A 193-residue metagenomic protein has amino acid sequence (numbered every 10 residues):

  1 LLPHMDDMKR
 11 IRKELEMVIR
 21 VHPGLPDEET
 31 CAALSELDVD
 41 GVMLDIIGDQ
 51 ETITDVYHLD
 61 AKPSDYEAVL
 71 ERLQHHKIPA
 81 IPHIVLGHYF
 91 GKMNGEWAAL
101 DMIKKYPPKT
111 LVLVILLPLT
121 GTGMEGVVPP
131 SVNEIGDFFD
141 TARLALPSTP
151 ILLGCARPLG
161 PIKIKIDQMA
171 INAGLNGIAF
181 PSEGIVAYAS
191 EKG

Functional and structural regions predicted by a protein language model:
L1, T30-C31, I53-T54, G91-N94 (+3 more regions): Short Asp/Glu-rich motifs
L1-E67, K109-V112: Core AdoMet radical
L2-P23, A61-I81, G126-I151: Alpha-helix-loop-beta-strand connector modules within alpha/beta enzyme cores
I11, I19, L34-S35, A80-P82 (+2 more regions): Structured catalytic core of nucleotide-sugar glycosyltransferases
H22-D27, L59-K62, V85-D101, P161: Active-site glycine- and acidic-residue-rich loops that bind and position anionic ligands or nucleotide-like cofactors
H22-P26, I47-D49, H83-Y89, V114-P118 (+2 more regions): Active-site beta-loop-alpha junctions enriched in small/polar residues
L34-D38, E71-K77, I103-P107: Acidic (Asp/Glu)-rich catalytic clusters
W97, D101-G193: Auxiliary Fe-S-binding modules of radical SAM enzymes
